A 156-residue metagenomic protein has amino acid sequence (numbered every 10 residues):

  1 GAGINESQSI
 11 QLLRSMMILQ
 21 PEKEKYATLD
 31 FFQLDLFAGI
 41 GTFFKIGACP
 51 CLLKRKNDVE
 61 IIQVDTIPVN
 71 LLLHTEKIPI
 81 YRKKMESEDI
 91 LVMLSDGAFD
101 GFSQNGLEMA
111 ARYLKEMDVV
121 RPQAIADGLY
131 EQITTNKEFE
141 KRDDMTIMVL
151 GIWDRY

Functional and structural regions predicted by a protein language model:
G1-G3, I67, M85, D89-E140 (+1 more regions): Active-site-proximal, acidic helix/loop segment immediately C-terminal to a metal-coordinating Asp/Glu
G1-K56, I78, I133-D143, L150: Catalytic core of PPM/PP2C metal-dependent serine/threonine phosphatase domains
F43-F44, I61, I90-L94: Short hydrophobic-aromatic micro-motifs
I46, K56, V64, H74 (+1 more regions): Surface loops and adjacent helix of pleckstrin homology
A48-C51, D58-E60, P68, F99-D100: Short, surface-exposed beta-strand-loop junctions and turns on beta-sheet-rich folds
V64-V69, T75-M85: Conserved, helical-rich catalytic subdomain that frames metal- and/or nucleotide-binding sites in enzyme alpha/beta
V92-L94, T146-L150: Conserved active-site loop/cleft motifs that coordinate metal ions or position small ligands
